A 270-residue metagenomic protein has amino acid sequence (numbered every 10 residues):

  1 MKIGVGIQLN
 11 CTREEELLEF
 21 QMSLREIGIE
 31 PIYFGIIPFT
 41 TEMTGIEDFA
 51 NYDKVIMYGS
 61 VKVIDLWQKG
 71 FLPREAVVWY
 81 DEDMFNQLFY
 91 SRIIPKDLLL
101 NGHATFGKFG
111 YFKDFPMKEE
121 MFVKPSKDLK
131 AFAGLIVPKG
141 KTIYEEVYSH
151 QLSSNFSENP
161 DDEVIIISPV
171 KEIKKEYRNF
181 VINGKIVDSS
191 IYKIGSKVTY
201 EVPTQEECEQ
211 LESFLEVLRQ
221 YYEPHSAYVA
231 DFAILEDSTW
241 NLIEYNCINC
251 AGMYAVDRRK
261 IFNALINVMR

Functional and structural regions predicted by a protein language model:
M1-I3: Short, surface-exposed connector motifs at secondary-structure boundaries
V5-E26, G35-K54, Y58-V217: Active-site nucleotide/adenylate-binding loops and adjacent lid/helix of ATP-dependent enzymes
V181, I186-S190, E223-A255: Conserved metal-phosphate-binding beta-hairpin within the catalytic cores of diverse ATP-dependent phosphoryl-transfer
K193-W240, I261-M269: A long amphipathic alpha-helix within ATP-dependent nucleotide-binding catalytic cores
N246-R270: C-terminal appended segment following the main domain
